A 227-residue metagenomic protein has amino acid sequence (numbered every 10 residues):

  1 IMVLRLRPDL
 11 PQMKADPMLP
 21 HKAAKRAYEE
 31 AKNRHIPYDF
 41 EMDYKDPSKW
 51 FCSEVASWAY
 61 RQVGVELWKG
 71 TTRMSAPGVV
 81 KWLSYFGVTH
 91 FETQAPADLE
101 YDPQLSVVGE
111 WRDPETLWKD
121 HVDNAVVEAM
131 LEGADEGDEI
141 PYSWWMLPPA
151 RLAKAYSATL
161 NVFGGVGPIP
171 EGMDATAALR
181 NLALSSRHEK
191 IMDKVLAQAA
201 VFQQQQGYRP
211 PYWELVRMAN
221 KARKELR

Functional and structural regions predicted by a protein language model:
I1-R227: Cysteine-nucleophile amide-bond enzymes
